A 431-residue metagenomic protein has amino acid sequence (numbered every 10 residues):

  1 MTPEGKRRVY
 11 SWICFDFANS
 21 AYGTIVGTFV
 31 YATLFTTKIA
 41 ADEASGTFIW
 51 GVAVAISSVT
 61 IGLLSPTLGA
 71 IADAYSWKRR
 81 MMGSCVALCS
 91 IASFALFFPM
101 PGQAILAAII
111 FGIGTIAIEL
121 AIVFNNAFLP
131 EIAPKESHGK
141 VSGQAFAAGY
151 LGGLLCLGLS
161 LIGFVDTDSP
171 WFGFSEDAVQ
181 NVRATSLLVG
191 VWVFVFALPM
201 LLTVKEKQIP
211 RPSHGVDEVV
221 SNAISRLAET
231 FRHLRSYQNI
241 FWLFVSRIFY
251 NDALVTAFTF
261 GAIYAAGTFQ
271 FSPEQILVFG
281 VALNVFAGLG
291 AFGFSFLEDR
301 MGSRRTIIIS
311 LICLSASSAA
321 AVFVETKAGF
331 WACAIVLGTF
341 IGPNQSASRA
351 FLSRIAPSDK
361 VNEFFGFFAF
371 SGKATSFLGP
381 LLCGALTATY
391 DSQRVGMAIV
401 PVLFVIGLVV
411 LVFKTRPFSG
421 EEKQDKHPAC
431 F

Functional and structural regions predicted by a protein language model:
M1-V9, K205-V245, F431: Juxtamembrane intracellular "pre-TM" segments in multi-pass secondary transporters
T24-T47, T259-I276: Short amphipathic helix-loop junctions that connect adjacent transmembrane helices in Major Facilitator Superfamily/SLC
E43-T47, F164-V191, A385-F404: A membrane-interface helix-boundary motif in multi-pass transporters
L63-W77, L289-S303, T387: Helix-to-loop junctions at the C-terminal end of transmembrane segments in multipass secondary transporters
R80-A95, R305-A320: Structural signature of the two symmetry-related core transmembrane helices
A92, Q103-A121, G329-P343: Hydrophobic core of transmembrane alpha-helices in multi-pass small-molecule transporters, especially MFS/SLC-type
L120-A133, P343-P357: Intracellular juxtamembrane helix-capping segments at the cytosolic ends of symmetry-related transmembrane helices
W192-T203, A398-F431: Multi-pass alpha-helical transporter architecture, strongest for 12-TM Major Facilitator/SLC carriers used
